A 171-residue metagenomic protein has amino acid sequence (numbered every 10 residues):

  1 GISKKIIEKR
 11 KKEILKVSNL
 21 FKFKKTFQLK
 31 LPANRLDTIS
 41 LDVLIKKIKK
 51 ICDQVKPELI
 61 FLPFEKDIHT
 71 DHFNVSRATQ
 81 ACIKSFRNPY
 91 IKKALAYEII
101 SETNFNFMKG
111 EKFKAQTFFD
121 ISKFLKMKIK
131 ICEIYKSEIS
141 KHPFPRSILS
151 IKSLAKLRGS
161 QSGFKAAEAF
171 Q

Functional and structural regions predicted by a protein language model:
G1-K4, P32-D37, E65-T70, K136-K141: Short histidine/acidic/glycine/proline-rich micro-motifs that form metal- and phosphate-coordinating active-site loops
G1-V55, S85-N88, L154, Q171: Active-site rim/loop-helix segments in enzyme catalytic domains that contact anionic ligands
E8, F73, P145-L149: An alpha-helix initiation/capping motif
E13, V17-K25, I91-K92, A96-Q171: The feature marks non-catalytic terminal segments
L29-P32, P63, Y97: Conserved residues at the C-terminal ends of beta-strands
T38-S40, H72-F73, F105-K109: Short, well-ordered secondary-structure micro-motifs
I45, S76-T79, I129, I148: Hydrophobic, well-ordered secondary-structure segments
K47-K93: Active-site adenylate/phosphate-handling loop in enzymes that bind or generate adenylated species
